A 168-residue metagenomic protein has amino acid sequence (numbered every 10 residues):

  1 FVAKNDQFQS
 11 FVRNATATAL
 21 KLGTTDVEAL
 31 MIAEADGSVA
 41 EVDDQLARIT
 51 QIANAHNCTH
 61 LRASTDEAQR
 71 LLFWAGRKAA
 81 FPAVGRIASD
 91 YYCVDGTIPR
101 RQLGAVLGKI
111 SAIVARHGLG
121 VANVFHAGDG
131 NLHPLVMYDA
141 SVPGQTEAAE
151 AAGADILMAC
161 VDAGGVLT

Functional and structural regions predicted by a protein language model:
F1-T168: Noncatalytic alpha-helical scaffold of FAD-dependent oxidoreductases
